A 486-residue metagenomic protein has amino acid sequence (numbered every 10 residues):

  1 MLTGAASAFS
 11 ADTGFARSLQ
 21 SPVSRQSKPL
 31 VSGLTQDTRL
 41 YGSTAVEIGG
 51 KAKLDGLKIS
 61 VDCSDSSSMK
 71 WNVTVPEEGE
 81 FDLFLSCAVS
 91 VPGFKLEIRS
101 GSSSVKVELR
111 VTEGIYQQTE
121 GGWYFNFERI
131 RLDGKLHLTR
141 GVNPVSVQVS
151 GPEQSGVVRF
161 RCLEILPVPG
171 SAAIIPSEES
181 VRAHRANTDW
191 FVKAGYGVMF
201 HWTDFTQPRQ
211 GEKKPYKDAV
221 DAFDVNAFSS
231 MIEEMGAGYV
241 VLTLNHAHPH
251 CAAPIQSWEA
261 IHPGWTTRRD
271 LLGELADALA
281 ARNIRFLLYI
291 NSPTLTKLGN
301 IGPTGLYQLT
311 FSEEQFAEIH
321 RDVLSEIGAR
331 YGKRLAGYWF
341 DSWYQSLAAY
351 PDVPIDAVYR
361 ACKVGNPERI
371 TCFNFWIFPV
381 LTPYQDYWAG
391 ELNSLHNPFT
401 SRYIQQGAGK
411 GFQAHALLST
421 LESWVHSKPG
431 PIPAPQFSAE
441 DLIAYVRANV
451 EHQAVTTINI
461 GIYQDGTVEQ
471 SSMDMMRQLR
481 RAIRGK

Functional and structural regions predicted by a protein language model:
M1-A11: N-terminal export signals
F15-E77, F81-K486: Mature catalytic domains of secreted/periplasmic carbohydrate-active enzymes
